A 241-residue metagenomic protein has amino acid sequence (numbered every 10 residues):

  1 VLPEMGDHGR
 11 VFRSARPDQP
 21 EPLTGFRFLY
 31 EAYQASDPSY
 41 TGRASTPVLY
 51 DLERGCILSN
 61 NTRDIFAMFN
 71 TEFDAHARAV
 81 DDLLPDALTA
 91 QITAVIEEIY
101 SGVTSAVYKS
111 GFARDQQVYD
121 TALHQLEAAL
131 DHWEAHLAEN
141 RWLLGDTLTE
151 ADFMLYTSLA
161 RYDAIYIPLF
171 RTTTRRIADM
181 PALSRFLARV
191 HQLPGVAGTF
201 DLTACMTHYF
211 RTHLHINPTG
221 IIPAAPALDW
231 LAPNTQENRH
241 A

Functional and structural regions predicted by a protein language model:
V1-A241: C-terminal alpha-helical interaction module
